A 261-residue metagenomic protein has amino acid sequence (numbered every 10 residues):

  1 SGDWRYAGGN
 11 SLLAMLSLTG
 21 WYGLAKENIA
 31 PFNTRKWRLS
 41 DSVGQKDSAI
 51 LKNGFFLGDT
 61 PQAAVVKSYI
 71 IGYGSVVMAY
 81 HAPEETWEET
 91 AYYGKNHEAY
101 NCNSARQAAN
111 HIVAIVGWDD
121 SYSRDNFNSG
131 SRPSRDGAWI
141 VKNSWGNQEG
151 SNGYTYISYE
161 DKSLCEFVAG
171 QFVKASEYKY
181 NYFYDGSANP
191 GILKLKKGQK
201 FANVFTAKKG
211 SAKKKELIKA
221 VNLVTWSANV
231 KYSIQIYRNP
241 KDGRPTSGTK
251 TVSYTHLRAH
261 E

Functional and structural regions predicted by a protein language model:
G2-A138, K142, N147-S227, K231-S233 (+2 more regions): Predominantly the structural core of cysteine protease catalytic domains
K250-Y254: Beta-strand-rich interaction surfaces with strong enrichment in secreted/lumenal proteins
T255-H260: Conserved small/polar residues in nucleotide/adenosyl-binding loops
